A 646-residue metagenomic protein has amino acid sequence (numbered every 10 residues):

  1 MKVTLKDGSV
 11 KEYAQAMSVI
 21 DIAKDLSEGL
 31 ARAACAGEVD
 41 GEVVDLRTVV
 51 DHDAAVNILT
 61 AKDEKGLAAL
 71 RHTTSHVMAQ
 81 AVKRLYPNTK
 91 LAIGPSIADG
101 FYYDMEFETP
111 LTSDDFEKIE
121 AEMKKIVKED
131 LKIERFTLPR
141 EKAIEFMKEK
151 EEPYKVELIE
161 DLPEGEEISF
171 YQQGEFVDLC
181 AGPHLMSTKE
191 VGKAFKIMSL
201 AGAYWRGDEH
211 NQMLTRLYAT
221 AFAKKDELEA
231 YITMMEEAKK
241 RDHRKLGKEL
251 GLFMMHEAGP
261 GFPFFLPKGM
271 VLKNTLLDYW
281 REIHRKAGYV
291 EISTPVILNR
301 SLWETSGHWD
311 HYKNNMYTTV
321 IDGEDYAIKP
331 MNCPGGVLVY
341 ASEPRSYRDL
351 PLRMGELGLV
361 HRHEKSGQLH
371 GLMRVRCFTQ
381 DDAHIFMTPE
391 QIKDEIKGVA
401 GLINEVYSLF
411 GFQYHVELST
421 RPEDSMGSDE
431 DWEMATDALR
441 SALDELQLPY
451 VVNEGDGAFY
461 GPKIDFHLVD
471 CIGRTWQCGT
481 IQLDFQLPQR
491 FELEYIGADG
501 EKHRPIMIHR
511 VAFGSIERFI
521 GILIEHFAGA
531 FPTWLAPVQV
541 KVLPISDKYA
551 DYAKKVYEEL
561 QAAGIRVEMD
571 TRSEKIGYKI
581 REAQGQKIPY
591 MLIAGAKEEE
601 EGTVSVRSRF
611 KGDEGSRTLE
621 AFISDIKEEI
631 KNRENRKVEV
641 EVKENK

Functional and structural regions predicted by a protein language model:
M1-A92, I97-K646: NTP/phosphate- and nucleic-acid-binding module
